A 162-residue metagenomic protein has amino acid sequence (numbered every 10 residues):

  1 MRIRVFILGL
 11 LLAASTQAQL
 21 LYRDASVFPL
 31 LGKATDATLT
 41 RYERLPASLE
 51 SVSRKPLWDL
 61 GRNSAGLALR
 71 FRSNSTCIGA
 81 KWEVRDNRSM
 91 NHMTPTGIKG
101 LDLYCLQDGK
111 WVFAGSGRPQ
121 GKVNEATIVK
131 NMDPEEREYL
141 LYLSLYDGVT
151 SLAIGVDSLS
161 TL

Functional and structural regions predicted by a protein language model:
M1-L20: Bacterial Sec-dependent N-terminal signal peptides
A18-L162: N-terminal secretory targeting modules
